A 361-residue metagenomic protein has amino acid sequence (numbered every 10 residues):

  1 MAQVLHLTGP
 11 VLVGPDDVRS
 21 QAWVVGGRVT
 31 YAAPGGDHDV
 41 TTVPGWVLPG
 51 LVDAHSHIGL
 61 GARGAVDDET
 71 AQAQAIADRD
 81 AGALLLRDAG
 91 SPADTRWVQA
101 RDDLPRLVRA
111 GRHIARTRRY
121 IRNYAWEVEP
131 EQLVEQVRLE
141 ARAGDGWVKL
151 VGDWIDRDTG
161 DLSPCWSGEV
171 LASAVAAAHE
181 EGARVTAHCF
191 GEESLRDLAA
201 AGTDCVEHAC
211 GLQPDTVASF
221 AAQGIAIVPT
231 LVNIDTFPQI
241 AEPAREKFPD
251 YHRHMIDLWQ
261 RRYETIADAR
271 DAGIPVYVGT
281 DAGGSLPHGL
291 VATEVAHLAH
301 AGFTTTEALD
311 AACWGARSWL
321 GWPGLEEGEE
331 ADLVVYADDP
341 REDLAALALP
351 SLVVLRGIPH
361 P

Functional and structural regions predicted by a protein language model:
M1-D37, W46-L48, V334, D338-D343 (+1 more regions): N-terminal metal-binding scaffold of metallo-dependent hydrolase/deaminase domains
A2-L7, G35-Q72, I76, L84: Replace "His-x-His-based motif
P10, G27, P44, V52-H55 (+14 more regions): Divalent metal-coordination and catalytic microenvironments
G59-G61, P92-R96, A115-T117, W154-R157 (+4 more regions): Active-site environment of divalent metal-dependent phosphoester hydrolases
A62-V66, L195-A201, N233-E246, R262-E264 (+3 more regions): Histidine/acidic-residue-rich catalytic or RNA/ligand-binding cores of hydrolases and nuclease-related proteins
D68-A183, Q223-I234: Divalent-metal coordination cores built from histidine and acidic residues
Q132-I227, P243-A244, D257-V276, E307 (+1 more regions): Histidine/acidic residue-rich metal-binding segments in metalloenzymes
E180, L258-D339: His/Asp/Glu-enriched, well-ordered alpha-helical/loop segment that forms or immediately abuts the divalent-metal
